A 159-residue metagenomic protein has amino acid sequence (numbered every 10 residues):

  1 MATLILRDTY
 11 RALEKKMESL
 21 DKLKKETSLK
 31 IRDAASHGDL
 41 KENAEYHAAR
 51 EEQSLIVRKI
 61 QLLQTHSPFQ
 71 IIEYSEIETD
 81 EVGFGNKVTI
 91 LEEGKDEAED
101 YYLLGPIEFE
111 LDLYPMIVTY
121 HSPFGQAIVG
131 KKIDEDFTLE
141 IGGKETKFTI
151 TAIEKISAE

Functional and structural regions predicted by a protein language model:
M1-R58, E159: N-terminal cationic and glycine-rich segments that engage phosphates or anionic surfaces
Y10-L13, S19-L20, R50-V57, H66-S67 (+3 more regions): Generic detector of short, locally flexible boundary/turn motifs and exposed helical patches
L23, A34, L63-Q70, K131 (+1 more regions): Conserved, well-folded catalytic cores of nucleic-acid-processing and energy-transducing macromolecular machines
A44-E76, D80: Internal alpha/beta loop-helix hairpins
Y74-F148, E154: Non-DNA-binding regulatory cores of transcription-related proteins, predominantly C-terminal effector-binding
I153-E159: C-terminal output/interaction extensions
